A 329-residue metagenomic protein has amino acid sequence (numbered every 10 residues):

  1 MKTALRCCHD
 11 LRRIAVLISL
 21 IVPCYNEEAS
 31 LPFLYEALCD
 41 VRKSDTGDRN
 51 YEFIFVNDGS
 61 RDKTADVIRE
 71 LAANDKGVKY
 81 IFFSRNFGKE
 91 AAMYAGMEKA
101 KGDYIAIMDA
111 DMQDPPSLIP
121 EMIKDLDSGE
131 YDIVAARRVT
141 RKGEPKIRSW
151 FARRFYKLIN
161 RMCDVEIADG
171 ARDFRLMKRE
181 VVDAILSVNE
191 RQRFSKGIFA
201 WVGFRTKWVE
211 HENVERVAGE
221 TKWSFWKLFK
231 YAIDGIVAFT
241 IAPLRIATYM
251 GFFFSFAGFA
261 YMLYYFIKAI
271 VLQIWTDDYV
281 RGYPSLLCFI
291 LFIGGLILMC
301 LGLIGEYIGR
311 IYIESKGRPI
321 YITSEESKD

Functional and structural regions predicted by a protein language model:
K2-T3: Polybasic, lysine-rich low-complexity intrinsically disordered segments
D10-E144: Structured catalytic core of nucleotide-sugar glycosyltransferases
L11-A15, K196-D329: Hydrophobic helical membrane-anchoring modules
L20, L38, G96, D111 (+7 more regions): Residue-level signature of catalytic and energy-coupling elements of molecular machines, predominantly ATP/GTP-dependent
N50-Y51, V134-A135, I167-G170, F194 (+2 more regions): Short, hydrophobic secondary-structure boundary micro-motifs
E70, F83-R85, K89-K99, Y104 (+2 more regions): Acceptor/aglycone-binding surface of glycosyltransferases and processive sugar-polymer synthases
R85, A110-M112, E190, H211 (+1 more regions): Short, conserved catalytic or interaction motifs in soluble domains
